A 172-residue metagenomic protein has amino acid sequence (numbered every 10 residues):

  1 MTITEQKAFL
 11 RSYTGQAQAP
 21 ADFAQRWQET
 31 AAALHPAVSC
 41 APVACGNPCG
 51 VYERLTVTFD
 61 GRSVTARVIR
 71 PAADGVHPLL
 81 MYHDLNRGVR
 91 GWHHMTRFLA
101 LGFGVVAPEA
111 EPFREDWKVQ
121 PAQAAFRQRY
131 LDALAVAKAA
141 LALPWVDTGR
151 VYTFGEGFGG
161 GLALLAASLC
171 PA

Functional and structural regions predicted by a protein language model:
M1-G50: N-terminal targeting or regulatory segments adjacent to alpha/beta-hydrolase or S9 domains
A32-D74: N-terminal cap/lid segment of alpha/beta-hydrolase-fold proteins
S63-T65, D132-V136: Well-ordered alpha-helical segments embedded in enzymatic catalytic cores
A73, Y82-G88: Active-site glycine-rich loops that stabilize anionic/oxyanionic intermediates across multiple enzyme folds
L79-L80, V105: Hydrophobic beta-strand anchors of alpha/beta hydrolase catalytic cores
D84, E109, G157: Nucleotide-sugar donor-binding loop of glycosyltransferases
R90-L131: Cap/lid segment of the alpha/beta-hydrolase catalytic domain
L134-A172: Primarily recognizes the serine-hydrolase "nucleophile elbow" in alpha/beta-hydrolase and SGNH/GDSL folds
